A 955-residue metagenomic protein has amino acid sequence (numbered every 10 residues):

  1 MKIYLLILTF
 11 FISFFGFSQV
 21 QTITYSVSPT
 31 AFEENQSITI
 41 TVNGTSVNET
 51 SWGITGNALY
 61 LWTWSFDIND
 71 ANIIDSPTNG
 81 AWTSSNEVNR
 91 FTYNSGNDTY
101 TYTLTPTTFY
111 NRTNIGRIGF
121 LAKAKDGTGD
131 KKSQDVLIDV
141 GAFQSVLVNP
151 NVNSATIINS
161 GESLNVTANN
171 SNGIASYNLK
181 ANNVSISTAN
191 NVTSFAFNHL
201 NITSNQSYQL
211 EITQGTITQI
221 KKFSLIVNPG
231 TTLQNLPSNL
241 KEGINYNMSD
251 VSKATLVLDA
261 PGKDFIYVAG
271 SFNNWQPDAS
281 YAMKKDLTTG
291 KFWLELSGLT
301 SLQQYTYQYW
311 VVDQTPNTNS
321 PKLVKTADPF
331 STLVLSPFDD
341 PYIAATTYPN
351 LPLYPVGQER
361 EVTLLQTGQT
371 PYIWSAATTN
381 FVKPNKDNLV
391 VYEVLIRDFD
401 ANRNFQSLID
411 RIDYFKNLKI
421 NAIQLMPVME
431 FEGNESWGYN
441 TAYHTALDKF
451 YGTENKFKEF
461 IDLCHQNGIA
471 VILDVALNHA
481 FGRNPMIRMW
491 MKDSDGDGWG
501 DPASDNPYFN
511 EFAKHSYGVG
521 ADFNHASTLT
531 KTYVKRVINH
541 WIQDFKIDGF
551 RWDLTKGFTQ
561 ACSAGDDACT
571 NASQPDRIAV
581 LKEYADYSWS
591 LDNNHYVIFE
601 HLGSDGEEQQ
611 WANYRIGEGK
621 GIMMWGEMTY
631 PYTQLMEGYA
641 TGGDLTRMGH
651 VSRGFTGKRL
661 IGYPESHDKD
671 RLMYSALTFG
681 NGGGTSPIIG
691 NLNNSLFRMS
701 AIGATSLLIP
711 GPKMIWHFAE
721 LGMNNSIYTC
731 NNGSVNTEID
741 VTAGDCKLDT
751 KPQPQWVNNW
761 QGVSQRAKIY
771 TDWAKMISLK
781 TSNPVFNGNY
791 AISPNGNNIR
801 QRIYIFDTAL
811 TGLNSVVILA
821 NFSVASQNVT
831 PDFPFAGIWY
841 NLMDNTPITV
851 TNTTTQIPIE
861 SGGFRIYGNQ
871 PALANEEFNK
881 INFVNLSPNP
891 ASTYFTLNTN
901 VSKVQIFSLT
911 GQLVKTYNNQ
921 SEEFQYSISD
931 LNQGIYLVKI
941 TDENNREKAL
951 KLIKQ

Functional and structural regions predicted by a protein language model:
L6, F14, E877-Q955: C-terminal outer-membrane/trafficking sorting elements
A58-Y110, N247-D250, T255-Q304, V312-D340: Aromatic-rich carbohydrate-binding modules that target alpha-glucans
V146-V148, N789, P794-G796, N869-S887 (+1 more regions): Residue-level detector of functionally pivotal "anchor" positions at catalytic/ligand-binding pockets or at interdomain
N191-S207, Q856-I857, Q925-I928: Solvent-exposed segments in extracellular or luminal domains encompassing
I226-I266, L323-D387: Basic K/R-rich, polyanion-interacting modules in nucleoproteins and related proteins
D328-S331, Q369-I547, L554-S573, E583-D592 (+1 more regions): Substrate-binding/active-site clefts of carbohydrate-active enzymes
K546, A579-N724, Y728, T781 (+5 more regions): Conserved alpha/beta catalytic core and glycan-binding cleft of carbohydrate-active enzymes
T851-L873: C-terminal beta-strand-rich structural cap/linker in extracellular carbohydrate-active enzymes
